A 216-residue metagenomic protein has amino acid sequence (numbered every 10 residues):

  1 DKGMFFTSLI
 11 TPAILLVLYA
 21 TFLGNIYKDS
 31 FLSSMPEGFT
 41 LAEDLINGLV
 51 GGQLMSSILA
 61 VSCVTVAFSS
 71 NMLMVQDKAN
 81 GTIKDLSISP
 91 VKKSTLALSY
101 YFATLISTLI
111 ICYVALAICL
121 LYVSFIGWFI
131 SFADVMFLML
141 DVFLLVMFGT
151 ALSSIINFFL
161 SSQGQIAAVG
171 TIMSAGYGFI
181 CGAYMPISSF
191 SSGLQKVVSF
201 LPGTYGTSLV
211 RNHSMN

Functional and structural regions predicted by a protein language model:
K2-S30, G51-V66, L109-C112, I172-G178: Hydrophobic alpha-helical transmembrane segments of multi-pass membrane transport/permease proteins
G3-M4, T95, Q165, K196: Residue-level recognition of membrane-helix boundary sites in multi-pass small-molecule transporters
F6, I10, T82-I83, L96-L105: Short hydrophobic alpha-helical segments within the ABC transporter permease transmembrane module
L18-K28, N157-H213: Transmembrane helix segments
S30-I46: Perimembrane loop-to-helix junctions flanking transmembrane segments
L45-Q76, D141, A151: Hydrophobic alpha-helical transmembrane segments of membrane proteins
A67-V91: Transmembrane helix boundary and interhelical loop/hinge segments in multi-pass membrane proteins
K93, Y101-G178: Alpha-helical transmembrane segments and their short interhelical loops
